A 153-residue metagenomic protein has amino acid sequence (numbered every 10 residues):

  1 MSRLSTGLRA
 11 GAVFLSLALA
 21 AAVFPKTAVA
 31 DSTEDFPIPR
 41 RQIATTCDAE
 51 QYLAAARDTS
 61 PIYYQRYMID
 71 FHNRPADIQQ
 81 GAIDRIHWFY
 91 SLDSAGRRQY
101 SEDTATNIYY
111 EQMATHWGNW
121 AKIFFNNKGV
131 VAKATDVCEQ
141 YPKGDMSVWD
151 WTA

Functional and structural regions predicted by a protein language model:
M1-A30: Secretory targeting and sorting signals
S2-S5, S16, S32, S60 (+3 more regions): Generic serine detector
T6, T27, T33, T45-T46 (+5 more regions): Residue-identity detector for threonine
L8, V13, S32, R74 (+2 more regions): Sparse, context-dependent recognition of short Cys/His-centered cofactor- or disulfide-binding micro-motifs
F14, F24, F36, F71 (+2 more regions): Phenylalanine-focused residue identity feature
A20-P75: Immediate post-signal-peptide N-terminus of mature secreted/exported proteins
G81-A153: Extracytosolic low-complexity repeat regions of secreted or lipid-anchored proteins
